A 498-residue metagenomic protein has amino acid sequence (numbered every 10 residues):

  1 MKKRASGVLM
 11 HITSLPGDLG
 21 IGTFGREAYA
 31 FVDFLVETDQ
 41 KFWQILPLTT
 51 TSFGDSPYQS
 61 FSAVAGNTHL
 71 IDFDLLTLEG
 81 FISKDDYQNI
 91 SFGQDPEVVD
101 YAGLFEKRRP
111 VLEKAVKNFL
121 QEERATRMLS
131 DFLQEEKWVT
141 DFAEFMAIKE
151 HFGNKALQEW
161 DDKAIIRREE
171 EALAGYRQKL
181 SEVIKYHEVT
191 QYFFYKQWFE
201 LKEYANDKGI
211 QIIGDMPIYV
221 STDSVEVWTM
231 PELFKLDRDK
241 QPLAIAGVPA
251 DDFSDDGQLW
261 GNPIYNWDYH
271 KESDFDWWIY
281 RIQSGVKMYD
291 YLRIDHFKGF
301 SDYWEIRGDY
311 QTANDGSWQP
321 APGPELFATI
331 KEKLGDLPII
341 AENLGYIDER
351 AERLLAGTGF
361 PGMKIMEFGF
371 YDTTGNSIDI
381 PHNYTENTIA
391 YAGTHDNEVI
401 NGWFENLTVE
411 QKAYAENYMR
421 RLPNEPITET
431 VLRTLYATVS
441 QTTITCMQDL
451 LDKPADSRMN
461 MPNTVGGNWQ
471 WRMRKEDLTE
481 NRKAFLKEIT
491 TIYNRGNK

Functional and structural regions predicted by a protein language model:
M1, H11, G17, D55-Q191 (+4 more regions): Alpha-amylase-like alpha-glycosidases and glucanotransferases acting on alpha-linked glucans and related
M1-R26, A30-D33, T38: Mature N-terminal, pre-catalytic/accessory segment of carbohydrate-active enzymes
R26-D33, K196-Y204, I279-Y280, I427-V431: Short alpha-helical segments and helix-capping/turn motifs at coil-helix boundaries
R26-T51, M288-Y289: Catalytic domains of carbohydrate-active enzymes, especially glycoside hydrolases
V36, W198-N206, K331, L355-A356: Surface-exposed amphipathic alpha-helices with a cationic face
E37, A164, A172, W471 (+3 more regions): Domain-scale activation on soluble regions of proteins
H187-V220: Conserved, well-ordered alpha-helix/loop/beta-strand core segments that scaffold catalytic motifs
